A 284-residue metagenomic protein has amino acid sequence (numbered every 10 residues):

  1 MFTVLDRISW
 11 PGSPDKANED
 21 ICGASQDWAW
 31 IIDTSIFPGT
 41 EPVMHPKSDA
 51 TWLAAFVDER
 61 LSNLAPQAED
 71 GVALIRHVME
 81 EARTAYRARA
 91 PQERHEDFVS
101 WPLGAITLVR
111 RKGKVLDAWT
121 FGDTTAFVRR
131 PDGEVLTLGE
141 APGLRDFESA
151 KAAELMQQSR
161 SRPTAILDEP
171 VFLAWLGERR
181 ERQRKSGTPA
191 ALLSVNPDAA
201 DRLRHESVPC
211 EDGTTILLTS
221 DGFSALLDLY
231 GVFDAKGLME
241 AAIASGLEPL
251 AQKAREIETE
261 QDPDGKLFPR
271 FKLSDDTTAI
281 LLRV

Functional and structural regions predicted by a protein language model:
M1-V284: PP2C/PPM-type serine/threonine phosphatase catalytic domain
